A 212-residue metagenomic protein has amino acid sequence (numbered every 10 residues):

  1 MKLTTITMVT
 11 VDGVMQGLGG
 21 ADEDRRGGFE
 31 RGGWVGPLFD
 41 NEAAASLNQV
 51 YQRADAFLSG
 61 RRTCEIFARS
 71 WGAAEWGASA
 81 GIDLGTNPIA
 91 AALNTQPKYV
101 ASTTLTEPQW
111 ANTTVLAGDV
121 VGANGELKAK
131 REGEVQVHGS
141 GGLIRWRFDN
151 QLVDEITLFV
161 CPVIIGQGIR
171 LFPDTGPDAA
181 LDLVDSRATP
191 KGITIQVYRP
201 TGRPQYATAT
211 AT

Functional and structural regions predicted by a protein language model:
M1-L152, P162-T212: Portal/gating segments that form or line small-molecule/metal binding sites
E155: Short, conserved catalytic or interaction motifs in soluble domains
